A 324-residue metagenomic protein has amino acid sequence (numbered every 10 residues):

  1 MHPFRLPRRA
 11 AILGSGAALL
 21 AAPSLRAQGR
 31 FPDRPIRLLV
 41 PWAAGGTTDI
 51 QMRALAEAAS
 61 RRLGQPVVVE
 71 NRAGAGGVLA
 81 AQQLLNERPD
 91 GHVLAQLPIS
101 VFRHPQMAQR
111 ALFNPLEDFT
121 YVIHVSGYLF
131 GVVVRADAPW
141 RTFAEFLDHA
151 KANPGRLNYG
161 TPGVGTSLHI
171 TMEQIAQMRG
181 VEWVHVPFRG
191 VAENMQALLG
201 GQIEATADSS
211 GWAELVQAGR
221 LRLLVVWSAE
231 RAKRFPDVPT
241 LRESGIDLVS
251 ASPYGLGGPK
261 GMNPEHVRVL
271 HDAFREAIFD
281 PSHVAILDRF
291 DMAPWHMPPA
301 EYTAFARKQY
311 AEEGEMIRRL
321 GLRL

Functional and structural regions predicted by a protein language model:
M1-A17: N-terminal secretory signal peptides and thylakoid transit peptides that target proteins across membranes
A21-S24: N-terminal signal peptide c-region/cleavage motif recognized by signal peptidases
A27-E117, R156, V181-A207, L215 (+2 more regions): N-terminal (or domain-start) structured segment
D33-P35, Q177-V181, P264-L324: An extracytoplasmic/periplasmic, membrane-proximal ligand-sensing/linker region
A43-G45, I99-S100, R135-W140, T161-T166 (+4 more regions): Short coil/turn segments
N86-H92, Q106-E193, P253-I286: Hinge/capping helix and adjacent helix->loop/strand transition within the periplasmic-binding protein
R156-V238: Ligand-binding pocket segment of bilobal, Venus flytrap-like solute-binding proteins
W212-F279, K308-A311: C-terminal lobe and pocket-closing loops of periplasmic/extracytoplasmic Venus-flytrap solute-binding proteins
